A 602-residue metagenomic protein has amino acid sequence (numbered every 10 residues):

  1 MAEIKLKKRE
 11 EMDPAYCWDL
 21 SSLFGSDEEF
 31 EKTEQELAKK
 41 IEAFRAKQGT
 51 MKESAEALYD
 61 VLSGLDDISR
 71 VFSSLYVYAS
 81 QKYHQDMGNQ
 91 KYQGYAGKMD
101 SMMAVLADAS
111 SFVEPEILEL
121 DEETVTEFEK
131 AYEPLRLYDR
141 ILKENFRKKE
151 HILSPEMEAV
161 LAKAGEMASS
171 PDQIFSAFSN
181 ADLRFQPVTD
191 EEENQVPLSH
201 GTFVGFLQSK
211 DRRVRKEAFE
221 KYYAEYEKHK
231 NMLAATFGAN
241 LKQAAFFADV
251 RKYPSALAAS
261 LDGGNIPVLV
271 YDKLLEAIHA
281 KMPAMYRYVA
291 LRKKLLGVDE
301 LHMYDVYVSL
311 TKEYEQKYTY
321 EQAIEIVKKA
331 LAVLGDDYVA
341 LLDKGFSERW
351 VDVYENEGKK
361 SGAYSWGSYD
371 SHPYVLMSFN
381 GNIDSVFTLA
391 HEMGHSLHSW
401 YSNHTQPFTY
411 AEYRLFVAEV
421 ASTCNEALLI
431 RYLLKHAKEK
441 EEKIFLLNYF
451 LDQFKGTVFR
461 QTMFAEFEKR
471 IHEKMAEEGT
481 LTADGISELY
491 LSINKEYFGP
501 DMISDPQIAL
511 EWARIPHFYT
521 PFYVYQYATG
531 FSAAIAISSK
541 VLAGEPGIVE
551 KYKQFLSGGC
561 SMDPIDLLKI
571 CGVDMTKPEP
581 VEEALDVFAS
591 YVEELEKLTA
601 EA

Functional and structural regions predicted by a protein language model:
M1-K312, L598-A602: A well-structured
E11-M12, G25-D27, I117-L120, R140-R147 (+10 more regions): C-terminal, non-catalytic "cap/extension" segments appended to globular domains
L291, L295-V333, V339, V375 (+5 more regions): Long, K/E/R/D-enriched contiguous segments that form extended
Q316-Y318, D370-A390: Short pre-active-site segment immediately N-terminal to the catalytic Zn-binding motif
Q316-Y318, V351-S371: Catalytic zinc-binding patch centered on the HExxH motif and its immediate surroundings that defines zinc-dependent
K329-A340, W366, H395, S399-P407 (+1 more regions): Conserved helix-loop functional segments at active or binding sites
T388, S399-T423: Post-HEXXH active-site segment of zinc metalloproteases
Y413-E442, F450-D452, G456, G530: Post-HExxH zinc-binding segment in Zn-dependent metallohydrolases
